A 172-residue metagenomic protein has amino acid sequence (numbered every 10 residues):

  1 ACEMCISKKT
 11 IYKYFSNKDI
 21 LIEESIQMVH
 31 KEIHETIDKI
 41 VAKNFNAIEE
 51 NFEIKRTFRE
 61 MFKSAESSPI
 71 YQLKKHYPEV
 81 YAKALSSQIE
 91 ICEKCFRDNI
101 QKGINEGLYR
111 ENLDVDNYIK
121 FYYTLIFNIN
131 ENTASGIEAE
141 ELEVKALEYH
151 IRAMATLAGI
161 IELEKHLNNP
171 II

Functional and structural regions predicted by a protein language model:
A1, S25-V29, I33, F96: Generic hydrophobic, amphipathic alpha-helix propensity
A1-I20, E24: Helix-turn-helix
K8, K13, P69, C95-F96 (+3 more regions): Gram-positive cell-envelope targeting signals
E24, E35-A65, I119-Y122: Hydrophobic alpha-helical connector segments
R56-M61, I70-L73, E148-M154: Helix-loop "lid/cap" segments that line or gate small-molecule binding pockets
K63-L108: Short secondary-structure transition hinges
I91-K120, L125, I129, T133: Hydrophobic alpha-helical bundle segments that form small-molecule/ligand-binding pockets
D98, K102, E106, S135-I172: C-terminal peripheral helix-coil segments that are non-catalytic and often amphipathic
